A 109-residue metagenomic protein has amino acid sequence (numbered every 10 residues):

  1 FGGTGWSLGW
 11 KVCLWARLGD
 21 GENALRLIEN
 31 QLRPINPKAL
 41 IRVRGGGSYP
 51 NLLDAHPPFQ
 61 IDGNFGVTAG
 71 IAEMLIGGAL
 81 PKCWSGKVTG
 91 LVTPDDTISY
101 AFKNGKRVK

Functional and structural regions predicted by a protein language model:
F1-N23: Long, repeat-rich segments with strong aromatic
E22-K109: Non-catalytic C-terminal accessory modules of carbohydrate-active enzymes
